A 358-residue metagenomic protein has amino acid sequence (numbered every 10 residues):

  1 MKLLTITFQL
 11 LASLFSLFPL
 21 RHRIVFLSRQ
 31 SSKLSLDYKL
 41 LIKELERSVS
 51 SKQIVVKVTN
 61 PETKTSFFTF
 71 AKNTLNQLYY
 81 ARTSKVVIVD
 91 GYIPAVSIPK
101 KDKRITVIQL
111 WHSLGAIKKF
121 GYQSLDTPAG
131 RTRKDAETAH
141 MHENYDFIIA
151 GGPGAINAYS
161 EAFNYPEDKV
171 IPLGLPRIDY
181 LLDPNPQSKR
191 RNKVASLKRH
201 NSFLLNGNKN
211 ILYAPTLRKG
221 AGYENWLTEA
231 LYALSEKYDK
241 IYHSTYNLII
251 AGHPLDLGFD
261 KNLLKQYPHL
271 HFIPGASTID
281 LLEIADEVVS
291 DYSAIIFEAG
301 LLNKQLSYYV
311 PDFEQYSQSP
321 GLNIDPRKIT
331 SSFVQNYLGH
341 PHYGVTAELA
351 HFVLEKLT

Functional and structural regions predicted by a protein language model:
M1-Y79: N-terminal pre-catalytic "stem/leader" segment of glycosyltransferase-like enzymes
I24-L27, Y80-P94: Short N-terminal targeting/anchoring amphipathic segment
L36-E44, L173-N262: Conserved catalytic-core segment of nucleotide-activated headgroup transferases in glycan assembly
A71-S84, I249, P254-F297: Donor nucleotide-activated moiety binding/catalytic core segment of transferases that use nucleotide-activated donors
V87-I88, D146-G152, L248-I249, V288-V289: A short beta-strand/loop micro-motif in the catalytic core of glycosyltransferases that engages the nucleotide-sugar
K101-K189: Active-site-proximal region of nucleotide-activated glycan assembly enzymes, centered on histidine/acidic-rich loops
P186, T330-T358: C-terminal amphipathic helix plus adjacent low-complexity, charged tail appended to glycosyltransferase catalytic
K265-Y267, A294-P341: Catalytic binding pocket for nucleotide-activated donors in carbohydrate/polymer assembly enzymes
